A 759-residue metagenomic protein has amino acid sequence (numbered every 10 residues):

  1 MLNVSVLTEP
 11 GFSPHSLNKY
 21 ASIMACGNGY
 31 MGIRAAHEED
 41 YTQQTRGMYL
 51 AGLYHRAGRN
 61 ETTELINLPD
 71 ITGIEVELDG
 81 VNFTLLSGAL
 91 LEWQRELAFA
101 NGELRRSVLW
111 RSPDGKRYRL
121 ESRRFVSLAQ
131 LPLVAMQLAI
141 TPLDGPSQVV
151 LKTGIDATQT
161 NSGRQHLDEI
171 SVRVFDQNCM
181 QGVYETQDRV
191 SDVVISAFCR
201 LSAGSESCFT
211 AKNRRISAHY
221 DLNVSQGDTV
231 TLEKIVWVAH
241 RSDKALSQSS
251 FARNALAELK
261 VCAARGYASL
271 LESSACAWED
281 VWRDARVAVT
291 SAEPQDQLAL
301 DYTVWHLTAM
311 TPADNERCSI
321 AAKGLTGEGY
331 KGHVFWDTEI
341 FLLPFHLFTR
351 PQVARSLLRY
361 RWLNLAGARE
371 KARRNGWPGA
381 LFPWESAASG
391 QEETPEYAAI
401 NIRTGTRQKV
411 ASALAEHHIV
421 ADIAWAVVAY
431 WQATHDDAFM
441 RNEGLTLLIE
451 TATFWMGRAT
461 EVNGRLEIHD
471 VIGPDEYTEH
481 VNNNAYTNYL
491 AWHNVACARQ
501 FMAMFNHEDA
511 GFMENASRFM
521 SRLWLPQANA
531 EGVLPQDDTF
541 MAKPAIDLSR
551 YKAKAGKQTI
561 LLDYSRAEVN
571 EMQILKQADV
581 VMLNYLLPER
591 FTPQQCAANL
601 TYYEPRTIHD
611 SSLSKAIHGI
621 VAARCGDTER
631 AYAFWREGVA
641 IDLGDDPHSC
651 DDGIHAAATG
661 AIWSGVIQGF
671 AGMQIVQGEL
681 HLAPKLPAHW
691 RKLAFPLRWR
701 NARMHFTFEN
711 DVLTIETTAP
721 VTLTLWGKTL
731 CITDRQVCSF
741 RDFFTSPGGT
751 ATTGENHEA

Functional and structural regions predicted by a protein language model:
M1-Y330, S565-E568, P747-A759: Acidic/polar, glycine-enriched structural segments that form the non-catalytic walls/loops of the carbohydrate-binding
N18-T42, Y49, F341, A387-S389 (+4 more regions): C-terminal capping/lid segments that line or modulate ligand- or cofactor-binding pockets
N60-P113, Y118-R119, Q408, P593 (+3 more regions): Non-catalytic C-terminal accessory modules of carbohydrate-active enzymes
G145, V149, S242-S247, A288-V289 (+4 more regions): Inter-helical turn/loop segments and adjacent helix faces that build the functional surface of alpha-helical bundle
Y302-A309, Y360-G367, T446-R458, H493 (+2 more regions): Alpha-helical scaffold segments in carbohydrate-active enzymes
T311-T326, Q352-W425, W431, A438-N442 (+5 more regions): Helix-terminus loop motifs that line ligand-binding clefts
V334-A366, E416, W425, N442 (+4 more regions): Active-site core of glycosidic bond-cleaving carbohydrate-active enzymes
E450, F454-G511, N515: Acidic/histidine-rich catalytic neighborhood
